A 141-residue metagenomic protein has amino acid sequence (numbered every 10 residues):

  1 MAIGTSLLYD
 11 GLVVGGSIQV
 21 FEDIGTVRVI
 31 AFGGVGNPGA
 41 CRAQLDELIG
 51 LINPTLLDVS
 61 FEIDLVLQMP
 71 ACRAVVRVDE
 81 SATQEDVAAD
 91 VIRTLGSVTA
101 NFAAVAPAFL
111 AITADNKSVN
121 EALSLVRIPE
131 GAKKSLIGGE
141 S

Functional and structural regions predicted by a protein language model:
M1-I3, G25-V27, Q68-P70: Hydrophobic residues embedded in beta-strands of well-ordered beta-sheets
M1-V14: Ser/Thr-rich, low-complexity intrinsically disordered terminal regions
Y9-G11, E22, L65: A generic beta-sheet turn/junction motif
Y9-G11, V35, V76-E80: Beta-strand elements of well-folded, non-transmembrane domains
S17-G39: Intrinsically disordered, low-complexity regulatory segments enriched in Ser/Thr/Pro and charged residues
F32-M69: Short, internal acidic amphipathic alpha-helical interface segments that mediate docking to partner proteins
I63-G96, A103-A111: Well-ordered alpha/beta subsegment
P107-S141: Short, highly charged C-terminal tails/helix-capping segments
